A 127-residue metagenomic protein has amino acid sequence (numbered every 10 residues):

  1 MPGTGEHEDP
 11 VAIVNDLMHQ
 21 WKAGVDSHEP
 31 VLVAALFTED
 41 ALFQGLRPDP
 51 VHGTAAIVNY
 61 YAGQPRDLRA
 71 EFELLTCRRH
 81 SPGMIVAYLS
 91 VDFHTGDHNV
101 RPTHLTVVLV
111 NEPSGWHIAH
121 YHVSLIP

Functional and structural regions predicted by a protein language model:
M1-L32, L42-P127: A beta-strand edge to alpha-helix "cap/lid" segment located at domain peripheries
E39: Conserved adenine-binding aromatic site and its adjacent loop/helix in ATP-hydrolyzing domains
